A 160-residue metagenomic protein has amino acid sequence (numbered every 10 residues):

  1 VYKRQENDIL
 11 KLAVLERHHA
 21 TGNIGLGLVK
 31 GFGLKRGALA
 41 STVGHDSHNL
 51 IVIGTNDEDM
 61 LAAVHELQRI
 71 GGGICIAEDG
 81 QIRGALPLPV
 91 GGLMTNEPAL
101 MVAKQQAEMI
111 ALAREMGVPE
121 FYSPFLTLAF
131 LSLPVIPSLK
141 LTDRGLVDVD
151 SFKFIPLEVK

Functional and structural regions predicted by a protein language model:
V1-Y2: Short, small-residue-biased leader/transition segments that mark boundaries at the very start of proteins
E6-R83: Solvent-exposed loop/linker segments at secondary-structure transitions that flank or connect catalytic domains
T21, L34, A111, E115-G117 (+3 more regions): C-terminal regulatory/interaction regions
R36, M60, P98-Q106: Generic structural signal for well-ordered, non-membrane alpha-helical segments in soluble metabolic enzymes
I74-I82, M116-L126: Flexible, glycine/charged-enriched surface loops at secondary-structure junctions
P87-A103: Short, low-order "capping/linker" segments at domain edges
M101-P124: Phosphate/diphosphate-binding loops
F125-K160: C-terminal regulatory domains involved in ligand/effector binding and gene-expression control
